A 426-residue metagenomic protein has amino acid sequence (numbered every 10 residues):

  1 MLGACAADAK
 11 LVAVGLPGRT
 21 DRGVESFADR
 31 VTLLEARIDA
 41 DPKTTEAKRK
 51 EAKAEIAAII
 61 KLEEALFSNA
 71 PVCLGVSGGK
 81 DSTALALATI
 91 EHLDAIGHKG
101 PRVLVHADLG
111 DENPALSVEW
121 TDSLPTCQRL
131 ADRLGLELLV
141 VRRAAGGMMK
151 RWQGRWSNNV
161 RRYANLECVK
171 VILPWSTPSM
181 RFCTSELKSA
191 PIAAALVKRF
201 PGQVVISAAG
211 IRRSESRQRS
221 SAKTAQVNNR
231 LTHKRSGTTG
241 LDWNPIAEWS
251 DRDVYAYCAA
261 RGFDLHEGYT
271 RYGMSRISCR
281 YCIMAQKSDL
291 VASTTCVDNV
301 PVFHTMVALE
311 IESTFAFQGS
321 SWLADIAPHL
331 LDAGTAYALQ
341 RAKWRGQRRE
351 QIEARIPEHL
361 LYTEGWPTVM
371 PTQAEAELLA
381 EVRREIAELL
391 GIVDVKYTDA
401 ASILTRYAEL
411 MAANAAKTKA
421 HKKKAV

Functional and structural regions predicted by a protein language model:
M1-A260, K419-V426: ATP-dependent adenylation/nucleotidyltransferase module used to activate substrates
L2-C5, S68, T270-V426: ATP/NTP-dependent adenylation/nucleotidyl-transfer catalytic domains that generate, transfer, or process NMP-activated
G262-Y272: Short, well-structured beta-strand/strand-turn elements
